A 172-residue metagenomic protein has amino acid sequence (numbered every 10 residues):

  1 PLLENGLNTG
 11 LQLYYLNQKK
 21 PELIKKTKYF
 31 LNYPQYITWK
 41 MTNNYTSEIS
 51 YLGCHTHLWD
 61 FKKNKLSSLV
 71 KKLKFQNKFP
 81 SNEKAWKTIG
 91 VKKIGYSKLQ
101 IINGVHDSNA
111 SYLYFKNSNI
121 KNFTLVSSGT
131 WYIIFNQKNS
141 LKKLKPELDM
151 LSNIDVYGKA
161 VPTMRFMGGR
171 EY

Functional and structural regions predicted by a protein language model:
L2-S108: Gly/Ser/Thr-rich active-site cleft segment
S108-Y172: Catalytic phosphate/nucleotide-handling subdomain of diverse soluble enzymes
